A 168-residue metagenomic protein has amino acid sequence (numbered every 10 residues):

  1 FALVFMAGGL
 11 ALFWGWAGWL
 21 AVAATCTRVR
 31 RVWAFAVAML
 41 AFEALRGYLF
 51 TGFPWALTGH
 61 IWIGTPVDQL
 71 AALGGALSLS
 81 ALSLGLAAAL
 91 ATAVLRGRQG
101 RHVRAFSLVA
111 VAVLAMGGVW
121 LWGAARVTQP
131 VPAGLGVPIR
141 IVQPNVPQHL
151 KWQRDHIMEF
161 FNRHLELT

Functional and structural regions predicted by a protein language model:
F1-P130, M158-L165: Membrane-embedded alpha-helical bundles of multi-pass enzymes that act on lipidic or dolichyl-linked glycan substrates
W122-T168: Soluble catalytic regions of membrane-associated enzymes that act on cell-envelope and secretory-pathway components
